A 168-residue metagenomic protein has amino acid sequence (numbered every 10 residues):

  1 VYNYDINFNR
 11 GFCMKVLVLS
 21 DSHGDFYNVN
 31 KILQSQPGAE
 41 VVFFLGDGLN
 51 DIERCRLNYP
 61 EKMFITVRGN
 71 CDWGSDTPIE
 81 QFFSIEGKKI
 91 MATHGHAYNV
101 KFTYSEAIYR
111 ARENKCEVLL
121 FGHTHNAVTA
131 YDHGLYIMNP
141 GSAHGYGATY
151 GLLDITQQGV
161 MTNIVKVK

Functional and structural regions predicted by a protein language model:
Y2-E61, D72-G74, P78-I79, A148-T149 (+2 more regions): N-terminal active-site segment of His-dependent metallophosphoesterases
V16, E86, R112-K115, Y131-D132 (+1 more regions): Binuclear metal-dependent phosphoesterase catalytic core
V18-S20, V41-D47, I65-N70, M91-H94 (+2 more regions): Active-site neighborhood of phospho(di)ester-bond hydrolases with catalytic His/Asp-centered motifs
G24, N50, A97, N126 (+1 more regions): Short active-site segment of divalent metal-dependent hydrolases/proteases that encodes the spacing between
P60-M63, L135: A short helix->loop->beta-strand "cap" motif at the edges of active sites that frequently abuts
M63-K101: Helix-adjacent hinge/juxtasegments
K89-T124: Internal catalytic-core helix/loop-beta-alpha segment that presents or stabilizes conserved functional determinants
